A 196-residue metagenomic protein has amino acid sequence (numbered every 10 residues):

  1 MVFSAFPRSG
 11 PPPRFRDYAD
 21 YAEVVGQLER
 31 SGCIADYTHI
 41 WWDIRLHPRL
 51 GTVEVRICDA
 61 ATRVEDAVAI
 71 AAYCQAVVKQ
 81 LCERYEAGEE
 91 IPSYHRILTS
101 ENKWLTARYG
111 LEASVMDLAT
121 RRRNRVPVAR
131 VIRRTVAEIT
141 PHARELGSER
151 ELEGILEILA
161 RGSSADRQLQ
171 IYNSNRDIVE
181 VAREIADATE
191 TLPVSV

Functional and structural regions predicted by a protein language model:
F3-V196: C-terminal accessory/tail domains of diverse enzymes
